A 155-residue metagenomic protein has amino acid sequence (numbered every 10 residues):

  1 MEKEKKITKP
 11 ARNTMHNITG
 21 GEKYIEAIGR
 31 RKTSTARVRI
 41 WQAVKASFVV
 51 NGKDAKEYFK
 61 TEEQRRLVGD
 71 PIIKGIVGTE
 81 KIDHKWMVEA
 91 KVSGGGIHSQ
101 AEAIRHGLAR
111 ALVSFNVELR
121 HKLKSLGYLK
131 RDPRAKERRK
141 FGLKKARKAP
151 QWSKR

Functional and structural regions predicted by a protein language model:
M1-K85, R138-R155: Contiguous, often N-terminal, cationic amphipathic patches that form binding interfaces
P10, G94-G95: Short, flexible segments with low predicted structural confidence
G21, V44, W86-K91, S99 (+2 more regions): A residue-level detector for conformationally permissive "hinge/kink" positions
Q42, V92-G94, L112: Beta-strand elements of well-folded, non-transmembrane domains
E80-G94, K122, L126: Glycine- and acidic-rich phosphate- and metal-coordinating loops
H98-R105, A109-R155: Basic, glycine/proline-rich low-complexity segments that contact nucleic acids
